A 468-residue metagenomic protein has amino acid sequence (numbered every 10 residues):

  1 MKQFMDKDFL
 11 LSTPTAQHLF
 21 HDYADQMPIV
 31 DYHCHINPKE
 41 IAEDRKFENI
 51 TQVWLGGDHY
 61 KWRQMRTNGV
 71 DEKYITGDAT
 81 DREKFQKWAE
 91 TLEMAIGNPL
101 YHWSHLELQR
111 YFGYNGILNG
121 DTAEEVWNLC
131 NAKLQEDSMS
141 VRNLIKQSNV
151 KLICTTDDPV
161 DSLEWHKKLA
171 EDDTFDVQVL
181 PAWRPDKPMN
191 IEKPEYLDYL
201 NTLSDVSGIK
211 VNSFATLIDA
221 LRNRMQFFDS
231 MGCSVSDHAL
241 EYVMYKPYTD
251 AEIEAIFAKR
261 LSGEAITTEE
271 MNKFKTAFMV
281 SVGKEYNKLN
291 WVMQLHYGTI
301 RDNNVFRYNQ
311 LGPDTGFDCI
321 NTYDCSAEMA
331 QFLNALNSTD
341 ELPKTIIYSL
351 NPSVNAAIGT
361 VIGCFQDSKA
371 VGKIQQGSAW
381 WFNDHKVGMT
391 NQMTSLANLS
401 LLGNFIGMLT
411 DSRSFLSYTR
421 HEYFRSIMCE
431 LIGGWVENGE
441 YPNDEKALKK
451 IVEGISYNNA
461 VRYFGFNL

Functional and structural regions predicted by a protein language model:
K2-L289, E341-P343, I347-P352, A356-G359 (+1 more regions): Metal-cofactor-binding active-site regions of metalloenzymes
E270, T315-I320: Metal/cofactor-centered catalytic core regions of large enzymes
M293-L295: C-terminal amphipathic alpha-helical interaction region
N304: Hard-cation-handling environments
Y308-G316: Short glycine/proline- and charge-enriched loop/turn segments that cap or connect secondary-structure elements
Y323-M329: Divalent-cation-assisted or electrostatically stabilized phosphate/pyrophosphate-binding catalytic cores
F332-S338: Short, basic/hydrophobic alpha-helical segments
